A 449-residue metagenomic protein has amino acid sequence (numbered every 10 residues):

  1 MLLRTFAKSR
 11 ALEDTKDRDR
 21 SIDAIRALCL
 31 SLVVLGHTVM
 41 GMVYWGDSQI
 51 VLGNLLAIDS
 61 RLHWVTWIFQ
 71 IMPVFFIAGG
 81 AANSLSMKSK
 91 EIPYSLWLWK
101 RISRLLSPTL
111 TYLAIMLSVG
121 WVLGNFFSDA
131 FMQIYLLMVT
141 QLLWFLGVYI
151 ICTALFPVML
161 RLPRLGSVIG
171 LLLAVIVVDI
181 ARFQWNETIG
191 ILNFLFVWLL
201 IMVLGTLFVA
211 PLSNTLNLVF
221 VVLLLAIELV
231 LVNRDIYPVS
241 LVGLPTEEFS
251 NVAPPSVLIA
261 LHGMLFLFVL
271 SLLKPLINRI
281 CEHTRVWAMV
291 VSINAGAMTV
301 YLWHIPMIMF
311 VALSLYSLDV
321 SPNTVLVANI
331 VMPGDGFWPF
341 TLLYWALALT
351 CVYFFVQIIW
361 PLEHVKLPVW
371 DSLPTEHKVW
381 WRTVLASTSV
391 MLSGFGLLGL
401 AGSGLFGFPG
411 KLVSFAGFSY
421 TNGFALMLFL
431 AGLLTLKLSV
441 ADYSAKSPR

Functional and structural regions predicted by a protein language model:
L2-R449: Alpha-helical transmembrane segments and their immediate juxtamembrane cytosolic regions
